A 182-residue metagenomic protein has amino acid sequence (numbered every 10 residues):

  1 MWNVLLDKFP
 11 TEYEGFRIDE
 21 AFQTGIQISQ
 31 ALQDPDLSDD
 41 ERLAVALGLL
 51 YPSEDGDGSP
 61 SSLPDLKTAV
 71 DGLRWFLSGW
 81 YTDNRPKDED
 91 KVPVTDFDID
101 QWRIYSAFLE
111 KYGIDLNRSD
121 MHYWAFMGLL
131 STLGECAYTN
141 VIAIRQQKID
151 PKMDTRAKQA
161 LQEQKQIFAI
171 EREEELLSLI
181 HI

Functional and structural regions predicted by a protein language model:
M1-D57: Short N-terminal mixed-charge amphipathic segments
I18-E20, D36-E41, S61-P64, V94-D100 (+1 more regions): Structural motif
A21-I28, R42-L43, L66-A69, D100-Y105 (+2 more regions): Short runs of predominantly hydrophobic/aromatic residues within well-ordered alpha helices that form helix-helix
L32-P35, L49-E54, W80, K111-Y112 (+2 more regions): Generic structural signal for hydrophobic core residues of well-folded globular domains
A46-E110: Aromatic-anchored, charged helix-turn/loop surface patch used as a conserved interaction hotspot
D83-T95, K152, Q166-L176: Intrinsic-disorder/low-complexity linker and hinge segments
S106-I170: Conserved binding-pocket/active-site segment within a compact domain
I180-I182: Conserved small/polar residues in nucleotide/adenosyl-binding loops
